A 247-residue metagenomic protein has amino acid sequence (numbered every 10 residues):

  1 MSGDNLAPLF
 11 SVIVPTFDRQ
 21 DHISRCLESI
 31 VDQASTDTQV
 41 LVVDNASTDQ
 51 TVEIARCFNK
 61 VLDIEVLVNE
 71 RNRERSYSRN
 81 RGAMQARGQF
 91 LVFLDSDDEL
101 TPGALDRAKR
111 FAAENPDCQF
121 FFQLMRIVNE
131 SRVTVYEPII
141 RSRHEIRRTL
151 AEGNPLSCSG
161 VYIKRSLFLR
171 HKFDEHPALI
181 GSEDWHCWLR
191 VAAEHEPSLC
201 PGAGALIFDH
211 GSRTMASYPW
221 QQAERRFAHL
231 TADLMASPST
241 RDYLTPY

Functional and structural regions predicted by a protein language model:
G3-N5, H186, G202-Y247: C-terminal subregions of glycosyltransferases and related glycan-biosynthesis enzymes
E28-D37: Short, acidic, metal-binding catalytic loop of nucleotide-sugar glycosyltransferases
S29, D44-E53, R71, D95: A conserved acidic beta->alpha catalytic loop
Q50, D98-F111: Acidic donor-binding/catalytic loop of UDP-sugar-dependent glycosyltransferases, especially processive GT2
N69-A86: Glycine-rich, basic loop-to-helix element that forms the pyrophosphate-binding segment of sugar-nucleotide handling
Y77, L105-R170, S217-Y218, M235: Flexible acidic/His/Gly-enriched loops in nucleotide-sugar-dependent glycosyltransferase catalytic domains
L91: Short aromatic/hydrophobic "clamp" motif used to bind/position activated sugar donors
H144-Q221: Conserved nucleotide-sugar donor-binding catalytic segment
